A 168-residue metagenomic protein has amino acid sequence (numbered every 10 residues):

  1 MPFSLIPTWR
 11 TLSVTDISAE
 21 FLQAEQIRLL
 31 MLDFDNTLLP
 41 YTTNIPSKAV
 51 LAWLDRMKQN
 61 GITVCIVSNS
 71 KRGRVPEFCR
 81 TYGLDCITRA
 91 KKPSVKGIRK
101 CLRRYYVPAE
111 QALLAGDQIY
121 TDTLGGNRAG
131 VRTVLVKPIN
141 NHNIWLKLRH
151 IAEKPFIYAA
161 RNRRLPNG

Functional and structural regions predicted by a protein language model:
P2-L32, L39, T43-N44, K48-I62 (+2 more regions): Asp-based, Mg2+/Mn2+-dependent phosphohydrolase catalytic module
